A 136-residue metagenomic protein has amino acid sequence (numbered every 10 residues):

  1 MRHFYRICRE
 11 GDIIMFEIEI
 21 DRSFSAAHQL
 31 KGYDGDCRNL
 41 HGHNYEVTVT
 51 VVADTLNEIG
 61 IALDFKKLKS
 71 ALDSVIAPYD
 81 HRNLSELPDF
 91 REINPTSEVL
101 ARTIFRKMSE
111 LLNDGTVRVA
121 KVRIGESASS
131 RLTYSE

Functional and structural regions predicted by a protein language model:
Y5-E136: Charge-rich, low-complexity N-terminal segments
